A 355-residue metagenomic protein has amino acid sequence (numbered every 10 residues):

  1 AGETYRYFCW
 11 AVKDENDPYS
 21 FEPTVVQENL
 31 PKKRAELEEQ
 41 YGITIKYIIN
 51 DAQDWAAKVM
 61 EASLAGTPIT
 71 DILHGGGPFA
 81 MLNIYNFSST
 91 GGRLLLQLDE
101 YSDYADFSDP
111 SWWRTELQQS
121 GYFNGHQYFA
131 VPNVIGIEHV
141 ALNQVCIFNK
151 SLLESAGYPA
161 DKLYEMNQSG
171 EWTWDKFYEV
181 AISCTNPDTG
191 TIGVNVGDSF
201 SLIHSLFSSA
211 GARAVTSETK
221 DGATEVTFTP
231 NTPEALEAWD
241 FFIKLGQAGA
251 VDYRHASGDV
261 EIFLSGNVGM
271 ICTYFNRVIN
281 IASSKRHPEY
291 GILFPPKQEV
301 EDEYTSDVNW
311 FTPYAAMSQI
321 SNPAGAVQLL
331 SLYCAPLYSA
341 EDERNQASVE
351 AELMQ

Functional and structural regions predicted by a protein language model:
A1-E3, W10, D51-Q53, M81-Q144 (+2 more regions): Hinge/lid segment of periplasmic solute-binding proteins
A1-S88, A340-E341: Conserved N-terminal structural module of periplasmic/extracytoplasmic solute-binding proteins
F8, T67-L73, Y122-C146, E154 (+1 more regions): Extracytoplasmic/periplasmic solute-binding protein
N50-K58, S169-K176, D252-L264: Short helix-initiation/N-cap motifs at beta->coil->alpha
T70-H74, G269-Y274: Paired acidic/hydrophobic, glycine-rich loop segments that form the ligand-binding mouth/hinge of periplasmic-binding
D103-W112, S155, N167-S169, R213-E237 (+1 more regions): Short, solvent-exposed loop/beta-turn-alpha elements that line the ligand-binding surface or hinge of extracytoplasmic
W174, Y178-S183, S217-H255: Glycine-centered hinge/linker elements that transmit conformational signals in sensory and ligand-binding systems
S283-E352: Extracytoplasmic/periplasmic substrate-recognition and gating elements
